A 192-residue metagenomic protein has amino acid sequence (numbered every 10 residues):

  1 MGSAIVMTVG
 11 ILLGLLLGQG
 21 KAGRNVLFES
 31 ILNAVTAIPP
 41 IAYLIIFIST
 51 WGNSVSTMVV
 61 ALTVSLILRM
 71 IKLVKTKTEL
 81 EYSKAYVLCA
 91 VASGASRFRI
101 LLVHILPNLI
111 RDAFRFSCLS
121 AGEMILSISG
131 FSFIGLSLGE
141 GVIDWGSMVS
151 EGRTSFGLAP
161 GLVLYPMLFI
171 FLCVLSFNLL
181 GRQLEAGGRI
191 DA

Functional and structural regions predicted by a protein language model:
M1-Q19: Transmembrane alpha-helix signature in integral membrane proteins
S3, S49, N53-L102, D112-S120: Membrane-cytosol interface at the C-terminal ends of specific transmembrane alpha-helices in multi-pass membrane
S3-A4, T8, I46, A113-A121 (+3 more regions): Hydrophobic alpha-helical segments of membrane proteins
M7, L44-S49, F133, W145-G181: Hydrophobic alpha-helical transmembrane segments of polytopic membrane proteins
V9, A22-R69, L80: Generic hydrophobic transmembrane alpha-helix motif, especially the helices
L15, I45-S49, M58, L62 (+2 more regions): Transmembrane alpha-helix boundary and packing residues in multipass membrane permease domains and related
V26-T36, F47, T76, L88-A92 (+2 more regions): Short amphipathic alpha-helical coupling elements at transmembrane boundaries
V64-S65, R111, S117-C118, P160-A192: C-terminal transmembrane helix and the adjacent membrane-cytosol boundary/short C-terminal tail of inner/organellar
